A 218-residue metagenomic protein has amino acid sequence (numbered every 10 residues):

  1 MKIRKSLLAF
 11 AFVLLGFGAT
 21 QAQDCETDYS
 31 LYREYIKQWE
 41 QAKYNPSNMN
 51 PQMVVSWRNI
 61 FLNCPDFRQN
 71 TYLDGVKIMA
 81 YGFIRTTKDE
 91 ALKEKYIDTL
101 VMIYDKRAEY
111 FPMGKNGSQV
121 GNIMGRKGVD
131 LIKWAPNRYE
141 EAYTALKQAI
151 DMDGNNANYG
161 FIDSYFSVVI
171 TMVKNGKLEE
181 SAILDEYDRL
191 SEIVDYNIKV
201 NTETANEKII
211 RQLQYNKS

Functional and structural regions predicted by a protein language model:
M1-E26, V76: Bacterial Sec-dependent N-terminal signal peptides
Q23-S218: Preference for long, solvent-exposed alpha-helical segments and helix-linker "stalks"
